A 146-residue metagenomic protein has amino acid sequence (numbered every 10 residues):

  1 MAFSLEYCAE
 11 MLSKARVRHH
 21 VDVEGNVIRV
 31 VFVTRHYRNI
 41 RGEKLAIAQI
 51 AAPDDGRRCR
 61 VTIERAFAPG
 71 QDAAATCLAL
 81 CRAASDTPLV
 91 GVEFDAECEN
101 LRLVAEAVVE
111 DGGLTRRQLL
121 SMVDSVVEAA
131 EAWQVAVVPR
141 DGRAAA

Functional and structural regions predicted by a protein language model:
M1-L45: Charge-rich, low-complexity N-terminal segments
V33-A68: Long, continuous compositionally biased terminal/linker segments
R57-N100: Short, internal acidic amphipathic alpha-helical interface segments that mediate docking to partner proteins
R65-A68, A107-G112: A short interface-forming secondary-structure element
L101-A105: Short, aliphatic-rich beta-strand segments
V109-M122: A short acidic/glycine-rich loop-to-helix N-cap element
V127-A132, A136: Long, contiguous binding/interaction regions
V137-A146: Short, highly charged C-terminal tails/helix-capping segments
